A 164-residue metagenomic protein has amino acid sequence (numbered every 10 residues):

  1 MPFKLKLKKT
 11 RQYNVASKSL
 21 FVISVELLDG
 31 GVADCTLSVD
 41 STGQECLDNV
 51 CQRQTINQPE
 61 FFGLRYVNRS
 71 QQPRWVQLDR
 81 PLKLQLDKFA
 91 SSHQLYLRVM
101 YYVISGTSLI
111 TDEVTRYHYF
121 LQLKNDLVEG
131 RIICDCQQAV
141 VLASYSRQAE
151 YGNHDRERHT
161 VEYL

Functional and structural regions predicted by a protein language model:
M1-L28: Intrinsically disordered, proline/Ser/Thr-rich N-terminal regulatory segments of eukaryotic membrane-proximal signaling
P2-F3, Y66-N68, Q72-L164: FERM/ERM/4.1 membrane-cytoskeleton interface domain and closely related membrane-proximal cytosolic signaling modules
I23-V25, C46, V50, L64 (+1 more regions): Structural signal for hydrophobic/aromatic residues that build the beta-strand cores of folded beta-sheet domains
L27-Q44: Short, contiguous acidic and Ser/Thr-rich linear segments
G30, C51-T55, V128, I132: Short amphipathic alpha-helices and their capping/turn residues within compact interaction modules
V39, G63-Y66: Catalytic/RNA-binding core of pseudouridine synthases
V39-T55: Short amphipathic, charge-patterned alpha-helical segments
